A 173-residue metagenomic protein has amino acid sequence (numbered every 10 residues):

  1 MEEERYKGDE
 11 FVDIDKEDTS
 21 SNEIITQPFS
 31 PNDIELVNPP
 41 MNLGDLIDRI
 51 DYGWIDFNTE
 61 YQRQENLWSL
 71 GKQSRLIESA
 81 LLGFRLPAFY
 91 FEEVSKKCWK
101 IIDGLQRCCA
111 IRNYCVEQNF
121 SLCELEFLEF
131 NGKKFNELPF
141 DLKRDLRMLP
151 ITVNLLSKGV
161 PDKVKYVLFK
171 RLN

Functional and structural regions predicted by a protein language model:
M1-D15: Intrinsically disordered, low-structural-confidence terminal and linker regions
E2, I24-P28, I50: Generic hydrophobic, helix-prone segments enriched in Leu/Val/Ile
G8-E10, Y52, A110: Sequence-pattern detector for short linear motifs and compositional/periodic biases rather than a specific fold
I14-N22, F29-D45, Y61-N173: Basic- and aromatic-enriched surface patches that contact anionic nucleotides/nucleic acids
L43-G53: Flexible hinge/switch segments at interdomain interfaces of large molecular machines
Y52-Y61: A short, surface-exposed helix-loop junction/capping segment
